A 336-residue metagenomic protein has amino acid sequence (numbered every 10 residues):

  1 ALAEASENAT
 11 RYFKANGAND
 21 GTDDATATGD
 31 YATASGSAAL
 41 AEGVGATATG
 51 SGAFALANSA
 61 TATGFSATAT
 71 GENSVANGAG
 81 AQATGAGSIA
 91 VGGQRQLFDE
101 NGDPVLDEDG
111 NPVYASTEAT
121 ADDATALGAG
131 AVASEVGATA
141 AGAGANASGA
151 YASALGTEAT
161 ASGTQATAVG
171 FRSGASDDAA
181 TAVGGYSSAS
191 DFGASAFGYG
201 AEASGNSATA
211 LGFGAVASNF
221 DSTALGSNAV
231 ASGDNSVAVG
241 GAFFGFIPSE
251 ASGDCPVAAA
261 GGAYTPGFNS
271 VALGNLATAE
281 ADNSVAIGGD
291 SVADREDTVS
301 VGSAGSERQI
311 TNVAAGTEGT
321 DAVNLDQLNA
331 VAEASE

Functional and structural regions predicted by a protein language model:
A1-T320, D326-E333: Glycine- and small/polar-enriched repetitive beta-structure motifs of secreted/surface proteins
